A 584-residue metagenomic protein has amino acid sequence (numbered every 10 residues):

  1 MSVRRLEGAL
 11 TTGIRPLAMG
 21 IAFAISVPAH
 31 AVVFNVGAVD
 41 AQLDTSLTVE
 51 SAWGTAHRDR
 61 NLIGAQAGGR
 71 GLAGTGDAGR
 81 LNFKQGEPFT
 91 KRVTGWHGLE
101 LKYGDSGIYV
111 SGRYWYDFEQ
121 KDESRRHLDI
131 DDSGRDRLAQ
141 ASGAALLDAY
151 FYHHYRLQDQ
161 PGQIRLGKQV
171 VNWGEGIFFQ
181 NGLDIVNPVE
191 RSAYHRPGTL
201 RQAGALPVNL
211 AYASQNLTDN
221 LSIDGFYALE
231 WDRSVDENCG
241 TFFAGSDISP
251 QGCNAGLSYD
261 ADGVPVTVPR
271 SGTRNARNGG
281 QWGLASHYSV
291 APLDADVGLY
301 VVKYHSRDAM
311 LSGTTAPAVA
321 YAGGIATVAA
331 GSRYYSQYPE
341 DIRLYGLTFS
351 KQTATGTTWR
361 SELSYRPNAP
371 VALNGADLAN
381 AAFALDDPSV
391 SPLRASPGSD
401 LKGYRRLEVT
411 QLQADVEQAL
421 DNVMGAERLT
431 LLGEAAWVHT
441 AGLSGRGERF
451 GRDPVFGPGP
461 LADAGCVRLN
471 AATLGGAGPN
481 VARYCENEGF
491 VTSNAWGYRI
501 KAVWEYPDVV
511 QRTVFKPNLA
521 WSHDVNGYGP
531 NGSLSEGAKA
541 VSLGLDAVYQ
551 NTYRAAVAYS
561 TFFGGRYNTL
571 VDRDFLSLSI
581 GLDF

Functional and structural regions predicted by a protein language model:
H30-L43, T55-R58, L99-I108, Y152-R165 (+8 more regions): Short loop/turn motifs that connect adjacent beta-strands in outer-membrane beta-barrel proteins
L43-T45, V110, I164-L166, A213 (+9 more regions): Membrane-embedded beta-strand positions of outer-membrane beta-barrel proteins
V49-T55, D105, Y114-F118, K168-N172 (+11 more regions): Transmembrane beta-strands of outer-membrane beta-barrel pores
D59-R80, K121-L138, N187-P197, E237-R270 (+3 more regions): Solvent-exposed loop segments that connect transmembrane elements
P88-T90, V301-A309, T358-R360, S364-R366 (+1 more regions): Detector for outer-membrane/organellar transmembrane beta-barrel domains, recognizing the amphipathic beta-strand
K102-D247, G497-R499, N526, L534-K539 (+1 more regions): Outer membrane beta-barrel
R201-A414, Q418-L420, W437-H439, D524-V525: Signature for the C-terminal beta-barrel architecture of outer-membrane proteins
D572-F584: Outer-membrane beta-barrel "beta-signal"
